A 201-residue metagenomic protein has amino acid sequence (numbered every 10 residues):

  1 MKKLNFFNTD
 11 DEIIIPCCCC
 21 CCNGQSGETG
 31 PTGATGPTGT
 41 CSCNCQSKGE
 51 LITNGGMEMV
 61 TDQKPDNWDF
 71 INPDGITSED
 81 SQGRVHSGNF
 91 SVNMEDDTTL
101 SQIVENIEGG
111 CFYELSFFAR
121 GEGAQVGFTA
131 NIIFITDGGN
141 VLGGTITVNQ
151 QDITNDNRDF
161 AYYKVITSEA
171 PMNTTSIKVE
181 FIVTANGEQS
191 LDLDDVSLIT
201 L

Functional and structural regions predicted by a protein language model:
I15, C21-S47: Collagen/collagen-like triple-helix recognition
I52-N54, Y162, L193: Hydrophobic residues on conserved beta-strands that form the core of alpha/beta folds
G56-S91: Extracellular glycan-recognition surfaces and repeat-rich motifs
M57, D96-I132, Y163-I166, V196: Extra-cytoplasmic beta-strand recognition segments
N89-T99, T154-D156: Extracellular beta-rich ligand/substrate-recognition surface
G121-D152: Extracellular ligand-binding interfaces
V141-N173: Extracellular carbohydrate recognition and processing domains and analogous Trp-centered ligand-binding platforms
I182-L201: Extracellular carbohydrate recognition
